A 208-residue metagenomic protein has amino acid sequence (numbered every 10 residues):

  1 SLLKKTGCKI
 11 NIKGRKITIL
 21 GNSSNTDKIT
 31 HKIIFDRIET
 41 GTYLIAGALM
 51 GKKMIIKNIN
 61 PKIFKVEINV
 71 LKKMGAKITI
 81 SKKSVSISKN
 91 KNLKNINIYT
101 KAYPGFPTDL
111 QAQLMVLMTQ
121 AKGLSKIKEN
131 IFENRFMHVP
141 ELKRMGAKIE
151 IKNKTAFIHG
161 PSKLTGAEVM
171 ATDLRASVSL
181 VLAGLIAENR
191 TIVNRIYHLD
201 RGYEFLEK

Functional and structural regions predicted by a protein language model:
S1-K208: Short, structured segments at the rim of ligand-binding sites
